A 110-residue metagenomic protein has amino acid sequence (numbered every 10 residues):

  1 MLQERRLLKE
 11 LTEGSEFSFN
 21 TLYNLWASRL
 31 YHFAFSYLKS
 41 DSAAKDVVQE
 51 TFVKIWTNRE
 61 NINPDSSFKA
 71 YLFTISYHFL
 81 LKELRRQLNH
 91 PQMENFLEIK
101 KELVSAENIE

Functional and structural regions predicted by a protein language model:
M1-R29: N-terminal module of bacterial RNA polymerase sigma factors
T12-E13, F52-S67, R86-Q87: Sigma70-family region 2
Y23-D41: Amphipathic, Lys/Arg- and hydrophobic-enriched alpha-helical face
N24-A27, Q49, Y77, R86: ATP/adenylate-binding site constellation spanning eukaryotic-like Ser/Thr protein kinases, ABC-transporter
H32, D46-V53, S66-H78: Structural recognition of an alpha-helix C-terminal capping motif at a helix-to-coil junction
S42, S66-A70, E98, I109: Conserved catalytic/ATP-binding subdomain
E60-N63, T74-E94: Arg/Lys-rich amphipathic alpha helix in sigma70-family domain 2
K82, H90-E110: Internal acidic/polar
